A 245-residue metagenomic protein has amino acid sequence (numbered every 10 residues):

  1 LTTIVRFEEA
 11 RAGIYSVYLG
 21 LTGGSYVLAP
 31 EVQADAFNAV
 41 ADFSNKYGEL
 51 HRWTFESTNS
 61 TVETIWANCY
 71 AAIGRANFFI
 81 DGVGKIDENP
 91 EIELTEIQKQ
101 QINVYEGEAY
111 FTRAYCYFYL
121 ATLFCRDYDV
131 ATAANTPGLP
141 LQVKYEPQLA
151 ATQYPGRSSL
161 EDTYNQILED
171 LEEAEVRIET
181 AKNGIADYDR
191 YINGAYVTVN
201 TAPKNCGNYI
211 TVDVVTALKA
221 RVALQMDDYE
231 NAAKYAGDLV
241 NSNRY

Functional and structural regions predicted by a protein language model:
L1-A34: Acidic, glycine-rich segments characteristic of secretory precursors and extracytoplasmic regions
Y47-C125, Y154, S158-E161, V176-I178: Conserved, well-structured interaction surfaces
A121-Y128, K182, Q225-D228: Short coil/turn linking the two alpha-helices of tandem helical-hairpin repeats
E175-V176, V240-N241: Amphipathic alpha-helical segments of tetratricopeptide repeats
